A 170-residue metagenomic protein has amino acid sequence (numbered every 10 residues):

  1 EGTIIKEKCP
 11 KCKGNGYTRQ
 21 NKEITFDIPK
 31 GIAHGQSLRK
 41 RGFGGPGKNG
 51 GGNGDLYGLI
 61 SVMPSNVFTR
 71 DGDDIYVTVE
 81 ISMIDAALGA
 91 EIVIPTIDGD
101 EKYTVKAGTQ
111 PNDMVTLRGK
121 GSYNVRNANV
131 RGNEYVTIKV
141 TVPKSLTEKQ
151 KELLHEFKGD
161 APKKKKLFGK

Functional and structural regions predicted by a protein language model:
E1-G2, G14-G16: Periodic glycine anchor positions in long extracellular repeat architectures
K6: Residues immediately within or flanking Cys/His clusters that coordinate Zn2+ in small zinc-binding modules
P10-K13, R19-K170: Intrinsically disordered, low-complexity linker/assembly segments
